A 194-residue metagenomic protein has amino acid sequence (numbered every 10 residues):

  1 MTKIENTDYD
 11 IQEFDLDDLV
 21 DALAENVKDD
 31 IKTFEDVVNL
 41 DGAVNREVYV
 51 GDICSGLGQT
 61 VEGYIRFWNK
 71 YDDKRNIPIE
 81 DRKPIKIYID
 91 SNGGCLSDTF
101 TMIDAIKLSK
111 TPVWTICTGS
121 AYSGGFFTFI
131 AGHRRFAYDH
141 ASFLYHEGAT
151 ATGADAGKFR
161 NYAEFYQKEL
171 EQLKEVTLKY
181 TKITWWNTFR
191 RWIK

Functional and structural regions predicted by a protein language model:
M1-G124, I130-K194: N-terminal organellar transit peptides
